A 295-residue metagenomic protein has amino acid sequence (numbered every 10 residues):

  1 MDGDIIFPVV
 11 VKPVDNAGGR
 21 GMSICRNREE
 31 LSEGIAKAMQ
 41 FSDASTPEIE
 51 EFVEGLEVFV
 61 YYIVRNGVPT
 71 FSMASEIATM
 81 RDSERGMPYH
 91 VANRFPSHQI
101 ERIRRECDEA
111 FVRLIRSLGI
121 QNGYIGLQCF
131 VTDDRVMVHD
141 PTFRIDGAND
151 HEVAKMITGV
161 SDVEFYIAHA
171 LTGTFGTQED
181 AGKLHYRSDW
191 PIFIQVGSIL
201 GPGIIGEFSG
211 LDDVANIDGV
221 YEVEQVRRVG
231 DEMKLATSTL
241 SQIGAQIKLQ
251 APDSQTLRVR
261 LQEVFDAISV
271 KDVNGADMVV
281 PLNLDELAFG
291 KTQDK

Functional and structural regions predicted by a protein language model:
M1-P47, E54, R65-G67, N93-E109 (+4 more regions): Active-site nucleotide/adenylate-binding loops and adjacent lid/helix of ATP-dependent enzymes
I5, V131-M137, S238-I243: A short, glycine/Asx- and small/polar-enriched loop/turn that sits immediately N-terminal to a beta-strand
P8-V10, S45-I49, Q178-D180, Y221-E224: A short linear hydrophobic-aromatic micro-motif
V9, T70, M137-D140: Protein kinase-like catalytic core scaffold
R20, E29, E51-I120, Y124 (+4 more regions): ATP-dependent carboxylate/phosphate-activation module, predominantly the ATP-grasp catalytic core and closely related
E50, Q121-D133, Q178, V279-L284: A short glycine-rich, hydrophobically flanked beta-strand micro-motif that places a catalytic Asp/Glu for divalent metal
I167-K295: Peripheral (often C-terminal) accessory segments that flank ATP-dependent C-N-forming ligase machineries
